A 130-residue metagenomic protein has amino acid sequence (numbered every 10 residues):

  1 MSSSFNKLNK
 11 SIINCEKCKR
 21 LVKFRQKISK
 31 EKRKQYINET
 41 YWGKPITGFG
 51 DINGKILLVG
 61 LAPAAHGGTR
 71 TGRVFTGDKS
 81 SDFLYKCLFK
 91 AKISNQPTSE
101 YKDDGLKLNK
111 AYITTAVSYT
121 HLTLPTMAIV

Functional and structural regions predicted by a protein language model:
M1-S2, A128: The identity of the second residue at the extreme N-terminus of proteins
S2-L122: A polyanion-binding, active-site-adjacent surface
H121-V130: Single conserved hydrophobic/aromatic residue that forms the stacking wall/gate of nucleotide- or nucleobase-binding
